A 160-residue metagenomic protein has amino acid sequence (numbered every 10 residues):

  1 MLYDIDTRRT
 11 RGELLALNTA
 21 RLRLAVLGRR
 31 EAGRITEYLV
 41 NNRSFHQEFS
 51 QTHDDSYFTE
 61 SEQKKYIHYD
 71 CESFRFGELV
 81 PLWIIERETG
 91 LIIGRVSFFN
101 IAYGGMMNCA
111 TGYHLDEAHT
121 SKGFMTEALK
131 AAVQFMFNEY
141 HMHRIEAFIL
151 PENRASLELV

Functional and structural regions predicted by a protein language model:
M1-R34, Y38-E48, P81-V160: Acyl-donor (CoA/ACP) binding surface of acyl/acetyltransferases
L27, Y38, D55-E62, F76: Generic, well-ordered alpha-helical segments
Q47-H68: Conserved GNAT-fold acetyl-CoA-binding loop/helix
D55-S56, H68-W83: A short helix-loop-beta-strand connector motif used in the catalytic cores of GNAT acetyltransferases and, in some
E62-K64, F74, E139: Short alpha-helix boundary/capping motifs
